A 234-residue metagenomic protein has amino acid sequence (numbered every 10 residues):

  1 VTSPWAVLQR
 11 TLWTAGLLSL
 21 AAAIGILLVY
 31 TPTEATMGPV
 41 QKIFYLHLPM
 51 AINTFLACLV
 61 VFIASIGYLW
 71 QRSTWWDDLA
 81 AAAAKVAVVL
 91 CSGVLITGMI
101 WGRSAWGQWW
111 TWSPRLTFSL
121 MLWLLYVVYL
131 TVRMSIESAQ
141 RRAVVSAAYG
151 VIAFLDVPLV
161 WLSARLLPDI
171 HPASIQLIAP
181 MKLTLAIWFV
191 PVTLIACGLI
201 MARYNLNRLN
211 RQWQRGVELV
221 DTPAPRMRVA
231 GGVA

Functional and structural regions predicted by a protein language model:
V1-A234: Polytopic transmembrane helical bundles with strong interfacial aromatic enrichment
